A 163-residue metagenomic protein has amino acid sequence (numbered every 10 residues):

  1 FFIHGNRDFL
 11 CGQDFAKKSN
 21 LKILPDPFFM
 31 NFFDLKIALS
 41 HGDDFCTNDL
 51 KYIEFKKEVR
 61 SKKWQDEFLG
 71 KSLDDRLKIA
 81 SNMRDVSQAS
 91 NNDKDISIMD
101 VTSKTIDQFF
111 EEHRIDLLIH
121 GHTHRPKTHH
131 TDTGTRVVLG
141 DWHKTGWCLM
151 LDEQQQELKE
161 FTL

Functional and structural regions predicted by a protein language model:
F1-F32, K144: Core catalytic region of metal-dependent phosphoesterases/phosphodiesterases, especially metallo-beta-lactamase-like
Q13, Q65, K71, Q88 (+2 more regions): Residue-identity detector for glutamine
K18-D26, K36-A38, D43, D49-E54 (+1 more regions): Conserved beta-sheet core of the metallophosphoesterase superfamily
N31-K36, E67-D74, L149-D152: Short C-terminal domain-edge/linker segments immediately following a structured domain
S40-V101: Active-site-proximal loop/helix segment associated with metal-binding centers of metalloenzymes
